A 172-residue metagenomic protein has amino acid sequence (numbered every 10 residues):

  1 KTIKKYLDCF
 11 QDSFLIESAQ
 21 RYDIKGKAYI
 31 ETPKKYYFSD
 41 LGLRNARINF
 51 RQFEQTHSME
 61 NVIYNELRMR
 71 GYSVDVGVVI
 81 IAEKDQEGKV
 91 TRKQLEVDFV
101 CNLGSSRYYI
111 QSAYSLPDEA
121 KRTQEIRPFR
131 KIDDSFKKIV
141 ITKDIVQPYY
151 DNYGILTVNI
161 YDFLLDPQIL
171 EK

Functional and structural regions predicted by a protein language model:
T2-K172: A cross-kingdom feature that marks ATP-driven nucleic-acid transaction machinery
